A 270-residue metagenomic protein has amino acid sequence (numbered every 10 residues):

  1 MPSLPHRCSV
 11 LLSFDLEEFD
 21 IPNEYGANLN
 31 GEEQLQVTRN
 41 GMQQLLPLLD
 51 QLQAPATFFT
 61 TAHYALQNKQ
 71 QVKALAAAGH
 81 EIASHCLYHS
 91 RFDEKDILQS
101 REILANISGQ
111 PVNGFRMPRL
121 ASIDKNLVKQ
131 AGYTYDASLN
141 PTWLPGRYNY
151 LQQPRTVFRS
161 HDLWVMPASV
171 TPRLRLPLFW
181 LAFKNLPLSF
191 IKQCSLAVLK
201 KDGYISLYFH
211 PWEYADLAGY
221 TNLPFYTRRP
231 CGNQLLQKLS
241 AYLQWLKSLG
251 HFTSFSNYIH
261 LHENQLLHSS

Functional and structural regions predicted by a protein language model:
P2, L48-L52, L188-S270: C-terminal domain-boundary segment and adjacent tail
P2-A78: Active-site beta->alpha N-cap acidic-glycine motif
L4, P22, N106, Q110-Y204 (+1 more regions): Active-site-adjacent pocket scaffolds in enzyme catalytic domains
D15, L49, F58, H85 (+5 more regions): Conserved, mostly hydrophobic/aromatic
D20-I21, A65-N68, R91, I123-N126 (+4 more regions): Short catalytic/ligand-binding loop motif for oxyanion handling, primarily in non-cytosolic enzymes, centered on
N30-Q36, T60-T61, C86-R91, V112-N113 (+2 more regions): The substrate-binding groove and active-site-proximal loops of carbohydrate-active enzymes, especially glycoside
L52-D124, Y133, S138-L139, V170-P172: Metal-dependent polysaccharide deacetylase catalytic core of the NodB/CE4 family, i.e., the active-site-bearing domain
